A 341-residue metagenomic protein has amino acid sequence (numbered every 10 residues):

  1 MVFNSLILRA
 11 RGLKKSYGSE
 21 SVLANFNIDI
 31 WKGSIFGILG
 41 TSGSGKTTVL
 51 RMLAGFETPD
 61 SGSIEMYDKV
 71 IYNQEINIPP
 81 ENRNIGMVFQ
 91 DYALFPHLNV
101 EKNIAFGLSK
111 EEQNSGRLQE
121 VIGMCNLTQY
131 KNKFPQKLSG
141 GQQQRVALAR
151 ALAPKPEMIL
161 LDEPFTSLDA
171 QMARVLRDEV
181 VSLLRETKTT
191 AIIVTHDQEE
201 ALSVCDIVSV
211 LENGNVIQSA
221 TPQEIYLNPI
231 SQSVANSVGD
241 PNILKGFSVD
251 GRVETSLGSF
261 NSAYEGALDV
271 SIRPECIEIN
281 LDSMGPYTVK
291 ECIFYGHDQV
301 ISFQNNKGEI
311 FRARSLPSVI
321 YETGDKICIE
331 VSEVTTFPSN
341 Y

Functional and structural regions predicted by a protein language model:
L8, L23-N25: Conserved structural motif at the start of ABC-family nucleotide-binding domains
L39-T41: The feature captures the beta-strand-to-loop junction immediately N-terminal to the Walker
T47-L50, V146: ABC ATPase nucleotide-binding domain helices that frame the ATP-binding cleft
A54: Helix-to-loop junction immediately C-terminal to a conserved catalytic motif
G62-N73: Conserved ABC transporter NBD signature motif
N84-G86, Q90, L94, N99-S233: ABC ATPase nucleotide-binding domains
R252-Y341: Non-catalytic connector elements of ABC transporters
